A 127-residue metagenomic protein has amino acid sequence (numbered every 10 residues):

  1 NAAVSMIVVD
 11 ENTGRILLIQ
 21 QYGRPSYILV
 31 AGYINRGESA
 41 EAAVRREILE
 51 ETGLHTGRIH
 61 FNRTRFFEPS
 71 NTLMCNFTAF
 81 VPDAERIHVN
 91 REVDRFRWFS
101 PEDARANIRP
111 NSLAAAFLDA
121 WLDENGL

Functional and structural regions predicted by a protein language model:
N1-I16, Y33, T64: Conserved N-terminal beta-strand and adjoining loop/helix that marks the start of the Nudix/MutT-like hydrolase domain
L18-Q21: Short, acidic/hydrophobic/Gly-rich beta-strand patch recurrent on exposed beta strands that often constitutes part
G23-Y27: A conserved beta-turn-beta hairpin within the catalytic core of GNAT-like acetyltransferases that forms part
G32-A120, G126: Unchanged
